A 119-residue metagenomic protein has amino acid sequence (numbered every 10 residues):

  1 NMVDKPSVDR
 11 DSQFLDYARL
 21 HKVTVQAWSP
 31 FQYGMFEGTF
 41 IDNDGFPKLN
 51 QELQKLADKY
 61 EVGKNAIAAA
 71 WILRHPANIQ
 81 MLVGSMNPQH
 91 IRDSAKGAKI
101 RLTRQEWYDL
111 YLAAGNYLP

Functional and structural regions predicted by a protein language model:
N1-P119: Beta/alpha (TIM)-barrel catalytic core signal, keyed to glycine-rich beta->alpha loops juxtaposed to Asp/Glu that bind
